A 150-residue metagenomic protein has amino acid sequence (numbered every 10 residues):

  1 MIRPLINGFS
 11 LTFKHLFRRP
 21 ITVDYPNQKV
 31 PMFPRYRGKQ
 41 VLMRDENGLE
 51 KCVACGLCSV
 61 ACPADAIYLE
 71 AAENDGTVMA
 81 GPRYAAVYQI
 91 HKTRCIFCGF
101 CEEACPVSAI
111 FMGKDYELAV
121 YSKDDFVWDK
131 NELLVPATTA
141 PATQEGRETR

Functional and structural regions predicted by a protein language model:
M1-E103, V107-R150: Non-ligating segments of multi-cofactor redox enzymes
